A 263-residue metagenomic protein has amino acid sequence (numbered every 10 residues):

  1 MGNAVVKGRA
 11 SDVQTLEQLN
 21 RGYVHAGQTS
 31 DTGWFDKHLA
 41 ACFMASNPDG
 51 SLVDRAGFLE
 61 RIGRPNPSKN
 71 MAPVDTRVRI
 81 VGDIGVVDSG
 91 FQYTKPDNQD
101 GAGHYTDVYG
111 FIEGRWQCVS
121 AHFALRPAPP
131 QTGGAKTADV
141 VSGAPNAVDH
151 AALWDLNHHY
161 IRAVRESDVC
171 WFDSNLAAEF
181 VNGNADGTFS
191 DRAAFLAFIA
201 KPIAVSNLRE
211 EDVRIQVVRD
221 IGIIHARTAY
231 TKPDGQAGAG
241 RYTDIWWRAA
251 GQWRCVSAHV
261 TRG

Functional and structural regions predicted by a protein language model:
G2-K37, C42-S174, E179-G263: A beta-strand edge to alpha-helix "cap/lid" segment located at domain peripheries
